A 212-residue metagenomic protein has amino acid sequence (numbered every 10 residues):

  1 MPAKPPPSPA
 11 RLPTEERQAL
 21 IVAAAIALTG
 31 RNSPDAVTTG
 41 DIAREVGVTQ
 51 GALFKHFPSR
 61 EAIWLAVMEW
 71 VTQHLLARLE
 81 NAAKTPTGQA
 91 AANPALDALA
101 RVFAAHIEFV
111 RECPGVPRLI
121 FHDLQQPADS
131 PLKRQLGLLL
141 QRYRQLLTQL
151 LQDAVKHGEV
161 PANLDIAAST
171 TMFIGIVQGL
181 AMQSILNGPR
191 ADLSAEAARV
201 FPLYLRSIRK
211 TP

Functional and structural regions predicted by a protein language model:
M1-E16, P86, P212: N-terminal intrinsically disordered/low-complexity leader segments
M1-P5, R101, A105-E108, E112 (+5 more regions): C-terminal peripheral helix-coil segments that are non-catalytic and often amphipathic
R17-A25, I42, V67-V71, L75 (+1 more regions): Generic hydrophobic, amphipathic alpha-helix propensity
L20, L28-A62, A66: Helix-turn-helix
A66, E80-V116, I166, T170-F173: Hydrophobic alpha-helical connector segments
Q73-E80, S130-H157, A167-T171, A195-A198: Amphipathic alpha-helical packing segments from all-alpha helical-bundle domains
R111-P131: Amphipathic alpha-helical segments used for helix-helix packing
R118-I120, K133, N163, I185 (+1 more regions): Short, hydrophobic secondary-structure boundary micro-motifs
